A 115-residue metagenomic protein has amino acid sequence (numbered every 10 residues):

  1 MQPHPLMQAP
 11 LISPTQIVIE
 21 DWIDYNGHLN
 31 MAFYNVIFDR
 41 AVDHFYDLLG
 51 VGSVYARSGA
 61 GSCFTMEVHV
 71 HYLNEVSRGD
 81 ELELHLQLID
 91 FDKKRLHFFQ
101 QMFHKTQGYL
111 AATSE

Functional and structural regions predicted by a protein language model:
M1-E67: Hot-dog-fold acyl-thioester-processing enzymes
M1-P14, Y72, S77-E81, L88-E115: HotDog/MaoC-like acyl-thioester-processing domains
F45-L96: Hydrophobic beta-strand-centered segment that forms part of the acyl-chain substrate-binding groove
